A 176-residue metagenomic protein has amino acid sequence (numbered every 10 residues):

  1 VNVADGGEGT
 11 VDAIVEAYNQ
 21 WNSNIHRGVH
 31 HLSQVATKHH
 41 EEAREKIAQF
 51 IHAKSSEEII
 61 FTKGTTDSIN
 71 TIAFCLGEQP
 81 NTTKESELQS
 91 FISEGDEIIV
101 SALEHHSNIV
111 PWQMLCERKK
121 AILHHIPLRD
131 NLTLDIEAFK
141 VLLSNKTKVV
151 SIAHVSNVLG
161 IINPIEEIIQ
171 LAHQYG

Functional and structural regions predicted by a protein language model:
V1-G176: Pyridoxal 5′-phosphate
